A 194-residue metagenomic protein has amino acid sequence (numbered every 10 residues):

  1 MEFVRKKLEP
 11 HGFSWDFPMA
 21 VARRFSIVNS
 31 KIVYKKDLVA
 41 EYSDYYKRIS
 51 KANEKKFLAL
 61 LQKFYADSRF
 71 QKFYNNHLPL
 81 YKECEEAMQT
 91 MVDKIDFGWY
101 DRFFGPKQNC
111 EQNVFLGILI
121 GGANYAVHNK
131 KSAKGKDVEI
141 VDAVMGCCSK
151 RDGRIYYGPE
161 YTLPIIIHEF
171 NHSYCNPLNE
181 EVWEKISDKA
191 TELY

Functional and structural regions predicted by a protein language model:
M1-H11, I95, W99-G105, A123-Y125 (+2 more regions): Ser/Thr/Asn(+Pro)-rich, low-complexity disordered segments
M1-T90: Non-catalytic architectural context of zinc metalloproteases
S43, N124-E160: Active-site scaffold of zinc-dependent metalloenzymes
H77-V141: Auxiliary, metal-adjacent structural segments of Zn-dependent hydrolase domains
Q89-D93, Y156-P164: Solvent-exposed, acidic/flexible segments
I118-I120, R151, I155, N171: Beta-strand/loop-rich accessory regions of lumenal/periplasmic or secreted enzymes, predominantly carbohydrate-active
E160-E184: Active-site recognition of the HExxH zinc-binding catalytic motif
V182-Y194: Flexible internal linker/loop segments at domain or repeat junctions
